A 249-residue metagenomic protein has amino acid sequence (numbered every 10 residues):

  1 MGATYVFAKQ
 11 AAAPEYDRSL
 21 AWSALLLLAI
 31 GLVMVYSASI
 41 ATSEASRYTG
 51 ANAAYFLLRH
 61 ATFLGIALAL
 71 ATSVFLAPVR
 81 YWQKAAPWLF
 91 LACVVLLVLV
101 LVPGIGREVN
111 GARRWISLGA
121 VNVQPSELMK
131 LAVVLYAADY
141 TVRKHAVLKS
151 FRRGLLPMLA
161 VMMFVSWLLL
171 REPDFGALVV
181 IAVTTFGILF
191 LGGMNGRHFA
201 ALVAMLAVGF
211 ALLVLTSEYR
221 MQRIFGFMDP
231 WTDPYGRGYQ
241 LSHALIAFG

Functional and structural regions predicted by a protein language model:
G2-L27, V33-P173, L241: Membrane-helix boundary/helix-loop-helix interface segments in multi-pass membrane proteins
M34, L70, V179, N195-G196 (+2 more regions): Short, flexible micro-motifs
M34, P103, V142, L191 (+2 more regions): Signal for well-folded cores of large energy- and translation-related assemblies
S46, C93, D139, H145 (+3 more regions): A short hydrophobic/aromatic micro-motif that marks alpha-helical segments and, especially, helix-coil
P87-W88, A92-V94, R152-L170, F175-L215 (+1 more regions): Hydrophobic alpha-helical segments of polytopic membrane proteins
G106-W115, G119-N122, H198-G249: Hydrophobic, glycine- and aromatic-enriched re-entrant/interface helices and adjoining loop segments
P125-A132, Y136, G192-A201, I224: Short, highly charged low-complexity linear segments
